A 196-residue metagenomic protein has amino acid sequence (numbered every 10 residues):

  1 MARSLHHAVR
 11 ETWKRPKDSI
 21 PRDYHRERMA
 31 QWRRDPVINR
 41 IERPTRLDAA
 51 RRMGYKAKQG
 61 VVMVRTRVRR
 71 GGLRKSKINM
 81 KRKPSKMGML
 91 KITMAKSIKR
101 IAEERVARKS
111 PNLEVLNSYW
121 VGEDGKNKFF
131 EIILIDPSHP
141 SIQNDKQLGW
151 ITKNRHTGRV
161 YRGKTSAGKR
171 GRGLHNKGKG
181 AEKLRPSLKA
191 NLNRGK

Functional and structural regions predicted by a protein language model:
M1-Q59, K81-K196: Low-complexity, rRNA-contacting terminal tracts
K58-K75: An N-terminal amphipathic alpha-helical segment
